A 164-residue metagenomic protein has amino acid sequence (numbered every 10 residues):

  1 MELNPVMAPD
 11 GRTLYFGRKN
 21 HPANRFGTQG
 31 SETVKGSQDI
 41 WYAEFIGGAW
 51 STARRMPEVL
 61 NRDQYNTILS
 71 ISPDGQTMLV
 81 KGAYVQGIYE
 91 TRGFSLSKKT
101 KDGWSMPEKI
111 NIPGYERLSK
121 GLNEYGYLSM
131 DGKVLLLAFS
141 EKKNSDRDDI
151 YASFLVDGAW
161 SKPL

Functional and structural regions predicted by a protein language model:
M1-L164: Short, conserved micro-motifs composed of acidic
